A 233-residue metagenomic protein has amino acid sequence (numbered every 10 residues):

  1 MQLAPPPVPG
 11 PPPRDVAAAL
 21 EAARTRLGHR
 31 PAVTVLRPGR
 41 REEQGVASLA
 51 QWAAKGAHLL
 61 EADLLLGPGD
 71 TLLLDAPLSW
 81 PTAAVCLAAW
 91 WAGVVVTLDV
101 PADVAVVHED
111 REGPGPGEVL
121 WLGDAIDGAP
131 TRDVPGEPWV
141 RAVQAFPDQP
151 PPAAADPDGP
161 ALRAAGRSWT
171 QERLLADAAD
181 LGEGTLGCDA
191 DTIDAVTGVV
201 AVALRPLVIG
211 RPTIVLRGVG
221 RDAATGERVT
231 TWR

Functional and structural regions predicted by a protein language model:
P11-A32, P151-A154: A short N-terminal helical cap/helix-turn-helix that marks the beginning of AMP-binding/adenylate-forming
V33-L66, D158-E183: Conserved AMP-binding/adenylate-forming core of the ANL superfamily
L59-V94, D99-P101, G184-L207: Conserved AMP-binding/adenylate-forming
L74-L78, V106-R111, L122-D124, C188-G198 (+2 more regions): Structural motif
V94, P116-V119, R211: A short helix->loop->beta-strand "cap" motif at the edges of active sites that frequently abuts
V94-D103, E112, L216-G218: Short acidic low-complexity segments
A105-E183, A223-R233: ANL superfamily adenylate-forming
A178-T185, I193-R233: Conserved AMP-binding/adenylation subdomain of ANL enzymes
